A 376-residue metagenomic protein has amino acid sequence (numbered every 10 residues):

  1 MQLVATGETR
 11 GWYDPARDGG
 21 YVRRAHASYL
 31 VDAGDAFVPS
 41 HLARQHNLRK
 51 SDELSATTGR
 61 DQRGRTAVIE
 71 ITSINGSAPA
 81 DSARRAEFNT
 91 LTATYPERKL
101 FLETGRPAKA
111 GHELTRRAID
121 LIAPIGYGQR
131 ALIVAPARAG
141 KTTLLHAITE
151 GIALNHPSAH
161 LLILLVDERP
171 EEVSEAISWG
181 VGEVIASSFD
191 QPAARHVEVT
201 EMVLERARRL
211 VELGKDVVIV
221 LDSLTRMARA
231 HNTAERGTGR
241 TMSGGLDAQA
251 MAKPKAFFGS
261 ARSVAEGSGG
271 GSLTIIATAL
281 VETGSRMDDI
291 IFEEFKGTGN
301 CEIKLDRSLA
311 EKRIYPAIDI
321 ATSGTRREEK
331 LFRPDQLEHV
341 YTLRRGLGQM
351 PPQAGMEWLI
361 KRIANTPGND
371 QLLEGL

Functional and structural regions predicted by a protein language model:
M1-S82: N-terminal "pre-motor" subdomain/linker immediately upstream of P-loop NTPase catalytic cores
V4-G7, L114-A118, V203-R208, F257: Phosphate-interacting basic helix/loop segments used at nucleotide- and nucleic-acid interfaces
A5-G7, Y13-D18, D32, L48-K50 (+10 more regions): Short flexible coil/turn linkers enriched for glycine and charged/polar residues that connect secondary-structure
Y13-P15, R24-H26, S40, T58 (+10 more regions): Flexible glycine-/small-residue-rich
L30-A33, R130-L132, A186, R327: Short small-residue beta-strand/loop micro-motif enriched in glycine and branched aliphatics
S40-H41, S55-T58, A67, A118-L121 (+2 more regions): Short beta-alpha junctions and helix-cap segments that line functional grooves
R60-I133: P-loop NTP-binding catalytic core
R138-T142, H146-L376: P-loop NTPase catalytic core
